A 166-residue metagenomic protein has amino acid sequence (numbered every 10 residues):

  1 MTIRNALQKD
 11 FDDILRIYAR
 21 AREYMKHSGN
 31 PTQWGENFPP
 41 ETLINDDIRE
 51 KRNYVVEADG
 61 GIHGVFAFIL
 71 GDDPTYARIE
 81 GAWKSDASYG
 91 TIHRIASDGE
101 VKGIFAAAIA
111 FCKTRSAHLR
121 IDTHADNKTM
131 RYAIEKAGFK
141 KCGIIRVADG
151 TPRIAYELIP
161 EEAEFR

Functional and structural regions predicted by a protein language model:
T2-R16: A short beta-loop-alpha structural element at the N-terminal edge of CoA-dependent acyl/N-acetyltransferase catalytic
R22-T42: Conserved GNAT-fold acetyl-CoA-binding loop/helix
L43-V55, D72: A short helix-loop-beta-strand connector motif used in the catalytic cores of GNAT acetyltransferases and, in some
E50-F66: Conserved beta-hairpin
A67-E100: Conserved acyl-donor/pantetheine-binding loop and adjacent beta-alpha core of acyl/acetyltransferases and related
S97-T114, Y132-K136: Conserved acetyl-CoA-binding loop-helix of GNAT-fold acetyltransferases
T114-D126: Conserved GNAT acetyl-CoA-binding A-motif
D122, K140-I154: Conserved catalytic-core motifs of GNAT/GCN5-like acyltransferases
